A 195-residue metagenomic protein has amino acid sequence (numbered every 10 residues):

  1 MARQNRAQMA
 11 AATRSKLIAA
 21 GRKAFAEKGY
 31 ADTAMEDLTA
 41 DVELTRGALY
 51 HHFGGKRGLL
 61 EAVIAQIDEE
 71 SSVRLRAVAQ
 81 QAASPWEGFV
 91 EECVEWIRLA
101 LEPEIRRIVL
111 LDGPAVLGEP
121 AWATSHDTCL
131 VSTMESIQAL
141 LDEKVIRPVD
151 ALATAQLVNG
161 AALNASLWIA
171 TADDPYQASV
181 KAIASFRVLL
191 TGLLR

Functional and structural regions predicted by a protein language model:
M1-K28, D32-L44, R57-E61: Basic, helix-initiating cap at the start of DNA-binding domains
G47: Key DNA-contact positions within bacterial/archaeal DNA-binding proteins
Y50-F53, R57: A short His-aromatic
E61-I67: Alpha-helical DNA-contacting segments of helix-turn-helix folds
A62, V73-E104, T154-V158: Hydrophobic alpha-helical connector segments
E69-S72, L117-E143, L152-Q156, V180 (+1 more regions): Amphipathic alpha-helical packing segments from all-alpha helical-bundle domains
E95-R98, M134, V149-W168, S179-T191: Hydrophobic alpha-helical segments that form the core of small-molecule binding pockets and/or dimer interfaces
I97-Q138, L167, T171, P175: Short secondary-structure transition hinges
